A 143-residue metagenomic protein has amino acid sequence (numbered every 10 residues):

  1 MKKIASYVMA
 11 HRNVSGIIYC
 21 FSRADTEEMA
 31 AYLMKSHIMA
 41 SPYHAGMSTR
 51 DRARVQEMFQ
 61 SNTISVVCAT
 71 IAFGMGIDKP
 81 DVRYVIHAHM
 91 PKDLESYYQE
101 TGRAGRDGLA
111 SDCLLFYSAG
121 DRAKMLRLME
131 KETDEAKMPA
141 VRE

Functional and structural regions predicted by a protein language model:
M1-V141: Helicase motor core with emphasis on the C-terminal RecA-like subdomain
